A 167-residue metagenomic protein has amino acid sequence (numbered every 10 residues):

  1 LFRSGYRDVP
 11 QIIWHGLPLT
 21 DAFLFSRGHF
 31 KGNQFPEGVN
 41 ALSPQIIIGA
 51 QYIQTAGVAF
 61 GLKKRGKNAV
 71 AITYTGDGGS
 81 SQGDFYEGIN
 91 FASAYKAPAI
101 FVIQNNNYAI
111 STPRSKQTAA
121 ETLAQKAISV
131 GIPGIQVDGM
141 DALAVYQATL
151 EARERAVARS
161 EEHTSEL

Functional and structural regions predicted by a protein language model:
F2-Y95, P113-A119, A124, I128-G131: Cofactor-binding active-site loop characterized by glycine-rich and histidine/acidic residues
D8, N105-N107: Active-site-proximal loop/turn and secondary-structure-junction residues that shape catalytic pockets, frequently
N68-I72, I100, E162: Residue-level preference for the first positions of well-ordered beta-strands
G76, I103-Q104, S165: Active-site flanking residues adjacent to catalytic metal/cofactor-binding acidic residues
P98-A99, P133: Short, proline-centered helix/strand-breaking motifs
N107, P113-A119, S129-S160: Conserved phosphate-handling catalytic cores of large alpha/beta enzymes
